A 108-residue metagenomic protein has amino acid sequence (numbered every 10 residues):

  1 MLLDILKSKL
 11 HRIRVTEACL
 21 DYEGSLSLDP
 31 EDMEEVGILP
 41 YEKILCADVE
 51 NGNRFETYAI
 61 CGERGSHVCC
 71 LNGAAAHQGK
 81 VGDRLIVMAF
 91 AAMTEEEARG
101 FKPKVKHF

Functional and structural regions predicted by a protein language model:
L3-I5, V15-T16, L20-E96, F101-K104: Compact, glycine-rich, soluble single-domain proteins
